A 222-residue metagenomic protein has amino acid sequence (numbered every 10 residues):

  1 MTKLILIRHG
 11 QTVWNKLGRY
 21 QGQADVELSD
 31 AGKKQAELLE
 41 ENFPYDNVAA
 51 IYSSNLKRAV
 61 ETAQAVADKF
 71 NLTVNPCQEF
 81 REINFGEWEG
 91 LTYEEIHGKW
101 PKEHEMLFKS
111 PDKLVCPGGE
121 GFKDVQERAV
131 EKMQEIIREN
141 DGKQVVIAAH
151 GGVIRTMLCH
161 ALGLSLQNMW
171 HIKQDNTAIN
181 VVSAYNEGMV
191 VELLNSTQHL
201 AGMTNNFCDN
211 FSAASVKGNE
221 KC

Functional and structural regions predicted by a protein language model:
M1-I5: Extreme N-terminal starter segment of soluble prokaryotic enzymes
R8-T62, V115-V130: Loop-to-helix element that buttresses phosphate recognition and phosphoryl-transfer chemistry
G10, G151, T197: Active-site metal-binding loops of divalent metal-dependent hydrolases
L38-H104: Phosphate-coordination/substrate-recognition cap region in phosphate-metabolizing enzymes
V60, D68, V130-V190: Active-site-adjacent alpha-helix immediately C-terminal to a catalytic or transition-state-stabilizing loop
E94-E105, G188-H199: A polyampholytic, Gly/Pro-enriched intrinsically disordered region
E103-D124, V216-N219: Short glycine/proline- and acidic residue-enriched helix-loop micro-motifs that form flexible lids or anion-recognition
E192-C222: Acidic, His/Gly-rich catalytic cores of divalent-metal-dependent hydrolytic chemistry
